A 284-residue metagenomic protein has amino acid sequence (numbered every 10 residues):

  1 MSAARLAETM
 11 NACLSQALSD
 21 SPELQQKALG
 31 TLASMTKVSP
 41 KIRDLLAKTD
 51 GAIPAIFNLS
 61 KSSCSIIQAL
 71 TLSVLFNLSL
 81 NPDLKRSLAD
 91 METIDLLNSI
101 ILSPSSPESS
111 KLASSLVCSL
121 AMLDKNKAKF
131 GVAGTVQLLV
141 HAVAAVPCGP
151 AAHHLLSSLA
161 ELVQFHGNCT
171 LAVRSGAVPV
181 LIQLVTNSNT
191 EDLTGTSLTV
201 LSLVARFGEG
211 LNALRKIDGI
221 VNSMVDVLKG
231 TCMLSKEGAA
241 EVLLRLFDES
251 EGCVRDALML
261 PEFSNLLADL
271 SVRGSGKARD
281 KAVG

Functional and structural regions predicted by a protein language model:
M1-N58, S62-I67, F76: N-terminal "cap/leader" segments of large eukaryotic alpha-helical scaffolds
A3-L6, N265, D280: Short, basic/polar N-terminal leader/transit segment immediately after the initiator methionine
M10-L14, A55-F57, L96-I101, L138-V143 (+3 more regions): Buried hydrophobic core positions in alpha-solenoid tandem helical repeats
D20-S34, S63-N77, R86, D90 (+10 more regions): Alpha-helical solenoid repeats of the armadillo/HEAT superfamily in eukaryotic scaffolding/adaptor proteins
K41, L84, I94, N126 (+4 more regions): Flexible helix-coil junctions and inter-repeat linker/turn elements that act as hinges within alpha-solenoid scaffolds
K129: All-alpha helical catalytic cores of prenyl diphosphate-utilizing isoprenoid enzymes
